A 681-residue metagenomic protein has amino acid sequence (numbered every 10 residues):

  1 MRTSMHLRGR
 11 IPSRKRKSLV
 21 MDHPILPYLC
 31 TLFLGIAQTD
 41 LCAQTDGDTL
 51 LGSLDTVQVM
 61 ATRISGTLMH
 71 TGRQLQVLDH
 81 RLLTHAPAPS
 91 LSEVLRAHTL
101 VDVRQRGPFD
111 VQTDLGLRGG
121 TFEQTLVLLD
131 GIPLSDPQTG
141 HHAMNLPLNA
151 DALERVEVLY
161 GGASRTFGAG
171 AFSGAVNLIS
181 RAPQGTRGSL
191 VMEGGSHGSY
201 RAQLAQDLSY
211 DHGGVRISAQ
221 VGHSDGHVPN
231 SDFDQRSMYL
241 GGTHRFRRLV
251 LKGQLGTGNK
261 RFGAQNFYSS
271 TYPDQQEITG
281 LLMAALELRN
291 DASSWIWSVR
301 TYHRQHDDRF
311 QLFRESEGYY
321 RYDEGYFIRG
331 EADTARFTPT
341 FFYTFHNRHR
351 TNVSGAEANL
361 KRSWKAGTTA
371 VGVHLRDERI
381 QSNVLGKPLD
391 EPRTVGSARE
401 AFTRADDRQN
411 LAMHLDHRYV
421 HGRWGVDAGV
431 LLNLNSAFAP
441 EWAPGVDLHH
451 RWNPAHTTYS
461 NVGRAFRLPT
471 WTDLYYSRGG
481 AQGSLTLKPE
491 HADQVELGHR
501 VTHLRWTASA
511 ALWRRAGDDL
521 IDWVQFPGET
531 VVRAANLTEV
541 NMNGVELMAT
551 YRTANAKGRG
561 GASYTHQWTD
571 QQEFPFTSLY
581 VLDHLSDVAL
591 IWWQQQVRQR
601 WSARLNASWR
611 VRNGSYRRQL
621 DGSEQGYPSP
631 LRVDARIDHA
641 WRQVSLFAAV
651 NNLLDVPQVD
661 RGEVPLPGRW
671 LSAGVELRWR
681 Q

Functional and structural regions predicted by a protein language model:
M1-T3, A366, Y419-G425, R514-A516 (+3 more regions): Gram-negative outer-membrane beta-barrel transporters
S53-A86, D114, F122: N-terminal periplasmic "start-of-domain" segments of outer-membrane beta-barrel proteins
S92, R96-I132, D136: Extracytoplasmic beta-strand/coil segments of soluble accessory domains associated with Gram-negative outer-membrane
P133-Y160, L178-R181: Short acidic/polar hinge/loop motifs at secondary-structure boundaries that mediate gating or recognition
A163, G174-A175, S180-L208, S218-S231: Short strand-turn segments of transmembrane beta-barrel domains in outer membranes, especially the first one or two
S224-S231, Q235, V250-A335, F341-N352: Flexible loop and strand-edge segments within Gram-negative outer membrane beta-barrel domains
S269-D291, H349, D406, T457 (+3 more regions): Outer-membrane beta-barrel signature, preferentially recognizing the C-terminal barrel domain of Gram-negative
D518, W609-R617, I637-Q681: C-terminal beta-signal and adjacent terminal beta-strands/loops of Gram-negative outer-membrane beta-barrel proteins
